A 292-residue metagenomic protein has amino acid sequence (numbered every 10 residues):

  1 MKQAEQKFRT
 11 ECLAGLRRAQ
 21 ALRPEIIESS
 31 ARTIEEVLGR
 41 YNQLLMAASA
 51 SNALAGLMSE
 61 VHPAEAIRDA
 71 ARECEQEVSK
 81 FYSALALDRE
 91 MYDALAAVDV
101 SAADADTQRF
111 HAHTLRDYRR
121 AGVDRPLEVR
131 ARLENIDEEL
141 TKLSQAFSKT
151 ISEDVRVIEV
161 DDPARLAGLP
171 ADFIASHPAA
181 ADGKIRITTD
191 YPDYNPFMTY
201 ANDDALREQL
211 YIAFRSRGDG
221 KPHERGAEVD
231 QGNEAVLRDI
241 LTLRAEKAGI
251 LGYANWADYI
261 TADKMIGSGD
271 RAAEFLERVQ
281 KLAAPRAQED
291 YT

Functional and structural regions predicted by a protein language model:
M1-T292: Zn2+-dependent metallopeptidase catalytic domains
